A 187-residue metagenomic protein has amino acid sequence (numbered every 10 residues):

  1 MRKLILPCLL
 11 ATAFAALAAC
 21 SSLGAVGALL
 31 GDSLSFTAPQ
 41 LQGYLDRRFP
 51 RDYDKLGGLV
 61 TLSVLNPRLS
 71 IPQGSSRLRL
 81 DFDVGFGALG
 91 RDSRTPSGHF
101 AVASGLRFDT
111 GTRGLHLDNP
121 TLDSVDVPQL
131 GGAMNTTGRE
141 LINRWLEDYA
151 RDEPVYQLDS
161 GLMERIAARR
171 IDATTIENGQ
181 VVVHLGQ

Functional and structural regions predicted by a protein language model:
M1-C20: Sec-dependent bacterial lipoprotein signal peptides
C20-Q187: Extracellular/lumenal and peripheral-membrane lipid-interaction modules
